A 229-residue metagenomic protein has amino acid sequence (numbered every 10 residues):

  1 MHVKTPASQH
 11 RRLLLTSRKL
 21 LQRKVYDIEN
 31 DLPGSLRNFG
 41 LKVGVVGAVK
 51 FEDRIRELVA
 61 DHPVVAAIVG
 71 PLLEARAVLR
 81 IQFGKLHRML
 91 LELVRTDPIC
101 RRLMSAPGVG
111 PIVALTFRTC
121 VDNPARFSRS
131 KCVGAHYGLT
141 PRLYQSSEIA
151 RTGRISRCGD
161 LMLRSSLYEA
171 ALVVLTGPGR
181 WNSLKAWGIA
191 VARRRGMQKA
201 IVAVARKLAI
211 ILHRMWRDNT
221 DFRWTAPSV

Functional and structural regions predicted by a protein language model:
M1-V229: A detector of single, family-specific signature residues that are central to catalytic or substrate-handling motifs
